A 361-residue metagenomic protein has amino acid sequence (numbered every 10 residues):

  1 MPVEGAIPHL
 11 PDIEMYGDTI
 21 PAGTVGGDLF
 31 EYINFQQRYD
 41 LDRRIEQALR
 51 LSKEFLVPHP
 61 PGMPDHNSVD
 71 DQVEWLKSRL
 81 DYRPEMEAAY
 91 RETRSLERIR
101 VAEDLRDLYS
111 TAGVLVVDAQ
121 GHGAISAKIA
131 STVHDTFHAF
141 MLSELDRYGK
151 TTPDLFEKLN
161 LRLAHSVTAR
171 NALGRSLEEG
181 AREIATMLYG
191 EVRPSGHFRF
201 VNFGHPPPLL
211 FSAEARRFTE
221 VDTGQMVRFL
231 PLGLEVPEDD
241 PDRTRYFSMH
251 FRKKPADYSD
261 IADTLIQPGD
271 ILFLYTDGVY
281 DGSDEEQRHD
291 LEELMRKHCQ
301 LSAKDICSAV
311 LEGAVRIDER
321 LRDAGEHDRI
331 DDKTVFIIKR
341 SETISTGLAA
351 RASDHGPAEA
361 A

Functional and structural regions predicted by a protein language model:
V3-P11, P21-L115, Q120-I125, H134-A361: Conserved subregion of the PPM/PP2C metallophosphatase catalytic domain
